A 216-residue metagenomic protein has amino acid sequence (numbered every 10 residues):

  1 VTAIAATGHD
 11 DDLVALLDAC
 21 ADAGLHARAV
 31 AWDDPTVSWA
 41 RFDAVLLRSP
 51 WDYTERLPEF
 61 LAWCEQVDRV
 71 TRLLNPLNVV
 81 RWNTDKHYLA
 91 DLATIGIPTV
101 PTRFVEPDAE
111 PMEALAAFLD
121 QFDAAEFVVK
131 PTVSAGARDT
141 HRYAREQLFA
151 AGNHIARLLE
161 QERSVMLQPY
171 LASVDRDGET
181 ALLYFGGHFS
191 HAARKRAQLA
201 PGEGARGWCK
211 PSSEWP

Functional and structural regions predicted by a protein language model:
I4-E110: Conserved N-proximal alpha/beta basic substrate-recognition cap immediately N-terminal to, or forming the N-lobe
V37-R41, D120-D123, E160: Flexible, charged surface loops at secondary-structure boundaries
L46-R48, V128, M166: Structural motif
D52-Y53, A135, S173-V174: Glycine-rich nucleotide phosphate-binding loop and flanking beta-alpha elements of Rossmann-like dinucleotide-binding
L89-Y143: Hydrophobic alpha-helical segments and helix pairs
R138, A144-P216: Phosphate-binding site of ATP-dependent enzymes
